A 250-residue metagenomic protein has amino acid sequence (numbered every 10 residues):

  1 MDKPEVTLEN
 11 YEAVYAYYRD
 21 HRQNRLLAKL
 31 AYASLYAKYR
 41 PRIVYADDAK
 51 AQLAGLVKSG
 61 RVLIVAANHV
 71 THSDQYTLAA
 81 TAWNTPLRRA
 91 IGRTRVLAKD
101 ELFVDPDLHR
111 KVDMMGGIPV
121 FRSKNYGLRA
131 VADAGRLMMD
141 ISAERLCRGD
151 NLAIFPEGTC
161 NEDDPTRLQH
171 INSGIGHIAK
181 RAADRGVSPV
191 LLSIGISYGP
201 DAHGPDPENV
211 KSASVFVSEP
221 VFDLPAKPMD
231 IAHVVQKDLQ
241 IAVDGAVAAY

Functional and structural regions predicted by a protein language model:
Y17, V57-A130: Catalytic core of membrane glycerolipid acyltransferases/transacylases, capturing the structured, soluble-facing
Y18-P41, D105-M115, E208: Alpha-helical membrane-targeting segments
L35-V62: A short, well-structured juxtamembrane/interface segment
V62-I64, G149-F155, V190: Residue-level preference for the first positions of well-ordered beta-strands
H69-T71, E157-C160: Short glycine-rich anion-binding loops that position phosphate/pyrophosphate groups of nucleotides and phosphorylated
H109-R110, N151, T159-D230: A cross-family acyltransferase "interaction/gating" segment
A130-M138: Glycine-rich anion/phosphate-binding loops
E144, P220, K227-Y250: A cross-taxonomic marker for long C-terminal extensions/tails that follow the last structured domain
